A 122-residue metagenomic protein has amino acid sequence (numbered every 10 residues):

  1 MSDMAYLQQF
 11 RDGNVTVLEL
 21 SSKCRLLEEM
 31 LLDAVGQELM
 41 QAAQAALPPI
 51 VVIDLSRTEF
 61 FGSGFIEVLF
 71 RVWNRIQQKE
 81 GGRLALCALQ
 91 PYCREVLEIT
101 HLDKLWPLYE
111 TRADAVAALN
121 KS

Functional and structural regions predicted by a protein language model:
S2-Q37: STAS-typified acidic loop motif
L26-W106: Amphipathic alpha-helical interaction surfaces in cytosolic regulatory modules
W106-R112: Short acidic-hydrophobic, aromatic-tinged amphipathic segments that line or gate anion-handling sites
L119-S122: Receiver (REC) domain switch/output surface
